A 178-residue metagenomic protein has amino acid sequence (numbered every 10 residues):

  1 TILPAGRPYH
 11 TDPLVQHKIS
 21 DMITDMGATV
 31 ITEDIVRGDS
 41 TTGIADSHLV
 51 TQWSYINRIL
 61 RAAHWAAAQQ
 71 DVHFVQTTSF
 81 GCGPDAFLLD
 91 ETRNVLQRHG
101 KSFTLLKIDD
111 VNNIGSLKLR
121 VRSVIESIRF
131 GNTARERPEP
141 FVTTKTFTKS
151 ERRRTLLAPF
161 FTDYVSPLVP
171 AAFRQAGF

Functional and structural regions predicted by a protein language model:
T1-F178: An N-terminal assembly and electron-transfer interface module characteristic of large anaerobic redox and radical
